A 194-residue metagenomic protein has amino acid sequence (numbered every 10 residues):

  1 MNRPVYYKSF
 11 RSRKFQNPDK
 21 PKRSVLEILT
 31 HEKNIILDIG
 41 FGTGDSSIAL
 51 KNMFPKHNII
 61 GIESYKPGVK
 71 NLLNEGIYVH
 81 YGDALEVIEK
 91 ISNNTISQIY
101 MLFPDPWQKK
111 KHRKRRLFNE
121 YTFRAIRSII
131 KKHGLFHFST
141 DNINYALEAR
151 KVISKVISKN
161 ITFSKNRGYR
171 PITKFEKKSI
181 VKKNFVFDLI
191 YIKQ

Functional and structural regions predicted by a protein language model:
M1-I35, D45-N52: S-adenosyl-L-methionine
I36-E89: SAM cofactor-binding core of SAM-dependent methyltransferases, primarily the Rossmann-like beta-alpha-beta module
L73, K131, S154: Short conserved AdoMet
K90-Q98: A short acidic, Gly/Pro-enriched loop at the edge of an enzyme's catalytic core that lines a small-molecule cofactor
Q98-R116: A short SAM/SAH-binding and catalytic strip from SAM-dependent methyltransferases
F118-K132: A short glycine-rich, Lys/Arg-flanked "PGG" loop and its adjoining helix->strand segment in the class I
H133-T140: Conserved beta-strand signature within the Rossmann-like core of class I S-adenosyl-L-methionine
Y145-K151, V156-Q194: Class I S-adenosyl-L-methionine
